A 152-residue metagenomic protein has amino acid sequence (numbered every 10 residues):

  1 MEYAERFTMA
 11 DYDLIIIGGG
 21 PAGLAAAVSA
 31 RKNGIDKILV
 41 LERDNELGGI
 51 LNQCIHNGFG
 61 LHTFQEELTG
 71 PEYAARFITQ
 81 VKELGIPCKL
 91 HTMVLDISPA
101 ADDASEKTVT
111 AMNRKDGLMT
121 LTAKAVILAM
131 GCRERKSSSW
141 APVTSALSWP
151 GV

Functional and structural regions predicted by a protein language model:
E2-I17, A74-V152: FAD-binding core/adjacent interface of flavoenzyme oxidoreductases
Y12-R76, Q80, V152: Beta1-alpha1 glycine-rich phosphate/pyrophosphate-binding loop at the start of Rossmann-like nucleotide-binding domains
